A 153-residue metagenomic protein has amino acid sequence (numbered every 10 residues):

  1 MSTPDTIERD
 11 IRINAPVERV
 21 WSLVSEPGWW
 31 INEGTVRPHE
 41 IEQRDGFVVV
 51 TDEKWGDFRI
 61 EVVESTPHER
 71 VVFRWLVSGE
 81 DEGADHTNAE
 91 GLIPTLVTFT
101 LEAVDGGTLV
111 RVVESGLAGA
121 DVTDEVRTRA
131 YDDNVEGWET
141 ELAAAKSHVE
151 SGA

Functional and structural regions predicted by a protein language model:
M1-E40: Hydrophobic ligand-binding cavity/cleft-lining segments
P4, E53-W55, L92: Glycine-centered tight beta-turn/hairpin loop motif at sheet-sheet or coil-to-beta transitions
R9-I11, F58-E64, P94-A103: Hydrophobic/aromatic beta-strand elements that line small-molecule binding cavities or substrate pockets in beta-rich
P16, K54-W55, P67-H68, V104-G107: Short strand-connecting beta-turns/loops that link adjacent beta-strands
V20, V62, F73, V110-V112 (+2 more regions): Hydrophobic pocket/interface hotspot
N32, H39-H86: Glycine-rich portal/gate segments that line the openings of hydrophobic small-molecule binding cavities
G83-E139: Beta-strand/loop substructures that line and gate deep hydrophobic ligand-binding cavities in soluble
A144-A153: Short, highly charged C-terminal tails/helix-capping segments
